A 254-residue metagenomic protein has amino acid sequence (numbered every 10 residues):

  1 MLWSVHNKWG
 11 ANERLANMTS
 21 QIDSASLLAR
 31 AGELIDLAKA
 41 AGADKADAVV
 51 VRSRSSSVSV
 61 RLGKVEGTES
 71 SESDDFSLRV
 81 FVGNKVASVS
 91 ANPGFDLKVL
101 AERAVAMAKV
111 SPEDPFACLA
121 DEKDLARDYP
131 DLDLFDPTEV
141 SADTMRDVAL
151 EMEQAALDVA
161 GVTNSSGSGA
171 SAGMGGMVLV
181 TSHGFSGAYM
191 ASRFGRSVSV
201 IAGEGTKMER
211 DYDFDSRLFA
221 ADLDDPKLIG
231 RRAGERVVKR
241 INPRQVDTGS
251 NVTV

Functional and structural regions predicted by a protein language model:
L2-V254: Active-site bordering "gate/hinge" segments that shape substrate access to catalytic or cofactor-binding pockets
